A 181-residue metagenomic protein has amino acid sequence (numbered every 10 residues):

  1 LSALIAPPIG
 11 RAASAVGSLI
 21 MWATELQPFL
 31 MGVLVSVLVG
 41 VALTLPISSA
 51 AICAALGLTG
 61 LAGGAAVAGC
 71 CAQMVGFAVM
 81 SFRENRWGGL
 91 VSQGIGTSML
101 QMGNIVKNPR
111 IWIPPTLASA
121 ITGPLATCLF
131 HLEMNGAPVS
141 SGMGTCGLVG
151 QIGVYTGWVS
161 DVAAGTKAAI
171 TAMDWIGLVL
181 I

Functional and structural regions predicted by a protein language model:
L1-I181: Pore-lining transmembrane helices
